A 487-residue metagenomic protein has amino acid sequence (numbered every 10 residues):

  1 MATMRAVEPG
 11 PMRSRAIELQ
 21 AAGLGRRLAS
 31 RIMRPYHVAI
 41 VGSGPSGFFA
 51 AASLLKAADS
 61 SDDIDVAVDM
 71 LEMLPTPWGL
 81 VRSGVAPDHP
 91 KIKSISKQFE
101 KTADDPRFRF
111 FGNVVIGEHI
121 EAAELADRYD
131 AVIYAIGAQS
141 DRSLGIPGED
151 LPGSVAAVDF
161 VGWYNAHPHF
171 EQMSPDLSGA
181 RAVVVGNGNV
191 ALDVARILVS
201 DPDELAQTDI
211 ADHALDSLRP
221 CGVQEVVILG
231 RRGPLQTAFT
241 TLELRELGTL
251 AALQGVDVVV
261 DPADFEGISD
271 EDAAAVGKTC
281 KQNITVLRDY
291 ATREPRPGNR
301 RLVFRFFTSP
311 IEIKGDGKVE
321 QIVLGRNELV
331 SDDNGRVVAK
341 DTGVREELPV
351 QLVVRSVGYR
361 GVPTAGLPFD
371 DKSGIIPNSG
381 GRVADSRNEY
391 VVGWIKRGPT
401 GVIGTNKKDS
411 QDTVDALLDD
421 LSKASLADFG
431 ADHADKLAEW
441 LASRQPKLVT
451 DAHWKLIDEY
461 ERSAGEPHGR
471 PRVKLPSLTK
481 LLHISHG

Functional and structural regions predicted by a protein language model:
R34-G44, S178-V185: Beta1/beta-strand and adjacent pyrophosphate-binding region of the FAD-binding site in flavoprotein oxidoreductases
A58-A67, L192, R196-V344, L417 (+2 more regions): Dinucleotide-binding/catalytic capping subdomain of oxidoreductase cores
A67, P75-A131, I284-G298, V303: N-terminal Rossmann-like dinucleotide/flavin-binding domain of flavoprotein oxidoreductases that bind FAD/FMN
Q98-S154, I311-V323: Feature captures the FAD/FMN-dependent oxidoreductase FAD-binding
A131, A135-R142, G188-N189, V350-P363: Glycine-/small-residue-rich beta->alpha transition segments that form the dinucleotide
D141-P220, S373-R382: Glycine-rich dinucleotide-binding loop and its adjacent helix/turn
G153-E171, I313, K318, V330-R397: FAD-site-proximal beta/loop scaffold in flavoenzymes
S386-G487: C-terminal, flexible cofactor-proximal segment of oxidoreductases
